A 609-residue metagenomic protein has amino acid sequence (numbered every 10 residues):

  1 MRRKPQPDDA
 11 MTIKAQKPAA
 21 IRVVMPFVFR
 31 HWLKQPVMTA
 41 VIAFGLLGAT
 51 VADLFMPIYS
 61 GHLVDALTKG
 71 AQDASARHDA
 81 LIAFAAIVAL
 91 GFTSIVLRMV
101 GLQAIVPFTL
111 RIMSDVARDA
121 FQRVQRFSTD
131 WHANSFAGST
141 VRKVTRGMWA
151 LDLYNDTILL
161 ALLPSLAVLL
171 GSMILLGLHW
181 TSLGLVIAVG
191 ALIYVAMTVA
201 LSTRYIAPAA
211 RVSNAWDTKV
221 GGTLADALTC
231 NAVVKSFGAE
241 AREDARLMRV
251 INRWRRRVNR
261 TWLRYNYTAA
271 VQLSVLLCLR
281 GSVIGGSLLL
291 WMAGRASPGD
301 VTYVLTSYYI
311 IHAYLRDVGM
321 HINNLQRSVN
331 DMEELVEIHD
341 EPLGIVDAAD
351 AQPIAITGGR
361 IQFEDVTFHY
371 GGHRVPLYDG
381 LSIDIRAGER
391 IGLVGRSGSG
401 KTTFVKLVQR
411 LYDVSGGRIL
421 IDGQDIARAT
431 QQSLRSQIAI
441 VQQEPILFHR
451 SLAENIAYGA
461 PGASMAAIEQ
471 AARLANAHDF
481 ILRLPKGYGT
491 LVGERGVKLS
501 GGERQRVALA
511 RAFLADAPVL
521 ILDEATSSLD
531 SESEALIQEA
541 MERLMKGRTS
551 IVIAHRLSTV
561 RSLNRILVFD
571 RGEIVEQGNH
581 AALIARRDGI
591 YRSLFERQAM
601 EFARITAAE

Functional and structural regions predicted by a protein language model:
M1-D53, T68-I87, G101-I105, T109 (+10 more regions): Membrane-integrated ABC transporters
A10-I21, F44, A52-D65, L90-A137 (+12 more regions): Juxtamembrane helix-loop junctions of ABC transporter transmembrane domains
F29, L33-P36, R126-A133, R146-N155 (+11 more regions): An intracellular "coupling" helix at the cytosolic face of ABC transporter transmembrane type-1 domains
K34, M38-V51, T157-V212, V283-S297: Transmembrane helices of ABC transporter permease
L175-I193, R264-E333: Helix-loop-helix
G344-I356: Pre-NBD coupling/linker segments of ABC/ABC-like ATPases
I354-E609: ABC-type nucleotide-binding domain
